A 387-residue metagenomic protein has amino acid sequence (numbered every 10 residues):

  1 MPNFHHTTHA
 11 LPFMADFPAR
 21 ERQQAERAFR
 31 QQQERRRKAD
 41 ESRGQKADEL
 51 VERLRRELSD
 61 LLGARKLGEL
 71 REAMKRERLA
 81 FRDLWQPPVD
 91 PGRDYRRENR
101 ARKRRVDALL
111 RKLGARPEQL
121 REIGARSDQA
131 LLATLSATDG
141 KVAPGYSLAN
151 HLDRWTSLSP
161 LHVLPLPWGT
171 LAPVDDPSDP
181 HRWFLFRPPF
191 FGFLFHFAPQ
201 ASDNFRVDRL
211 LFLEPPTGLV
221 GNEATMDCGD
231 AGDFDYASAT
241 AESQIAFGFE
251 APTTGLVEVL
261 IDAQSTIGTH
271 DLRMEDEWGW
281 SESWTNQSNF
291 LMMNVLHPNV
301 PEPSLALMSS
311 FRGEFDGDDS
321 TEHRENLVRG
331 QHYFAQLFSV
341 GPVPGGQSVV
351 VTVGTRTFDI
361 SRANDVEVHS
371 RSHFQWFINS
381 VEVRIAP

Functional and structural regions predicted by a protein language model:
P2-P387: Mature extracytoplasmic or otherwise solvent-exposed domains
